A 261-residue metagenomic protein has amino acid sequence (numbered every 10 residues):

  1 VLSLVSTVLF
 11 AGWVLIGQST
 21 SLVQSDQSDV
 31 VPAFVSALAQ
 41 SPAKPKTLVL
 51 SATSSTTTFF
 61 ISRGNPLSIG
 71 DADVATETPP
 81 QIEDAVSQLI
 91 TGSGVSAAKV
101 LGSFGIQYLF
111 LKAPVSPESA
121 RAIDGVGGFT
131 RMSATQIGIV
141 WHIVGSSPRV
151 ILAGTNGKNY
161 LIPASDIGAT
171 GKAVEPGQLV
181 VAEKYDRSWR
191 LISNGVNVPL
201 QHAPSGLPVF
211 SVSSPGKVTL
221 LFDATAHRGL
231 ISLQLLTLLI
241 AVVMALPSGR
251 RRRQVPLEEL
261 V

Functional and structural regions predicted by a protein language model:
L2-A75, D166-P176: Extracytoplasmic
V5, I69-P80, R131-I143: A generic structural motif
V8-S19, T78-Q81, R131-S133, R149-L152: Short acidic (Asp/Glu) and glycine-rich catalytic loops that position anionic groups and cofactors
A33-F34, G94-V95, G125-G127: Alpha-helical scaffolding within the catalytic cores of extracellular/periplasmic polymer-degrading hydrolases
L38-Q107, P117, S147, Y185-R187 (+1 more regions): Extracytoplasmic/lumenal acceptor-recognition loop(s) of multi-pass membrane glycoenzymes
I106-Y160, V181: Aromatic/acidic, Gly/Pro-rich catalytic loop(s) in extracytoplasmic/lumenal soluble domains of multi-pass membrane
Q136, S147-V261: Active-site-proximal, structured, solvent-exposed surfaces of multi-pass membrane proteins that position macromolecular
